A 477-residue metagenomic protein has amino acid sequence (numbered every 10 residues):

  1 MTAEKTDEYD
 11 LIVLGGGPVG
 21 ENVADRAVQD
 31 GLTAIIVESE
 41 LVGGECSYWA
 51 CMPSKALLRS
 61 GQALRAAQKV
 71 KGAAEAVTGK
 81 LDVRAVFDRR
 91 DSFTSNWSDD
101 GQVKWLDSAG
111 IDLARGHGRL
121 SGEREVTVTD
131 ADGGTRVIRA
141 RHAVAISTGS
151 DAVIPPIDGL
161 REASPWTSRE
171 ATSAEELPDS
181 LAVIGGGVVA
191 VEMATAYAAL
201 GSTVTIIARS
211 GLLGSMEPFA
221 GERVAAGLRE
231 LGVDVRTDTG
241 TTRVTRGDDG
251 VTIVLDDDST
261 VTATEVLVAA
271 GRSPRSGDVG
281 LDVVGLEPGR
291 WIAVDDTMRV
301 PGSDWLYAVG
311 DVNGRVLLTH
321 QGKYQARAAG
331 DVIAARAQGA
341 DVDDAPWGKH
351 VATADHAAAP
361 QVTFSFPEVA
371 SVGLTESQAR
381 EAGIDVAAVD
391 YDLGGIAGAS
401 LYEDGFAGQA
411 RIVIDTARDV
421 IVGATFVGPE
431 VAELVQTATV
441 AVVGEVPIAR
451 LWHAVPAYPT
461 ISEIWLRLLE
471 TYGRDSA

Functional and structural regions predicted by a protein language model:
T2-D7, R26, C46-W49, P53-R139 (+3 more regions): N-terminal Rossmann-like dinucleotide/flavin-binding domain of flavoprotein oxidoreductases that bind FAD/FMN
I12-E40, M52, A56-A63, A359 (+1 more regions): Flexible, glycine-rich terminal cap/loop adjacent to redox cofactors in electron-transfer oxidoreductases
I12-L14, G118, I138-G149, V183-I184 (+5 more regions): Short hydrophobic core segments
V28-C46, S202-L213: Glycine-rich FAD pyrophosphate-binding loop
C51, I146-T203, V235, D282-G302: Glycine-rich dinucleotide-binding loop and its adjacent helix/turn
A76-V77, D112-R115, R119-G133, L200-D296 (+3 more regions): A Rossmann-like FAD-binding core segment of flavoenzymes
S92-D99, T172-S173, P178-A182, V188-D248 (+4 more regions): Rossmann-like dinucleotide-binding cores of NAD(P)H-dependent redox enzymes
R161-L177, T260-G348: FAD-site-proximal beta/loop scaffold in flavoenzymes
